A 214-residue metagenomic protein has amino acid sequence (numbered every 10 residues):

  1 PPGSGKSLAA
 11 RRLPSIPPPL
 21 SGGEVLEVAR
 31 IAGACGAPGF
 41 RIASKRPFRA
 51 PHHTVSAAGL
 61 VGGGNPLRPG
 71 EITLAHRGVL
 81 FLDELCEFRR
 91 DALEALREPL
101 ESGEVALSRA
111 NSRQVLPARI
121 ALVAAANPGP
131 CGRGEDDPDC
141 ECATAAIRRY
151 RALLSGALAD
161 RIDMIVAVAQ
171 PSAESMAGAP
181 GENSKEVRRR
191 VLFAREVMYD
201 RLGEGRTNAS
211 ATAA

Functional and structural regions predicted by a protein language model:
P1-F40, S102: Walker A/P-loop
S4-S7, P19, T54, P66 (+2 more regions): Short flexible coil/turn linkers enriched for glycine and charged/polar residues that connect secondary-structure
L8-A9, E27, P47-R49, G59-V61 (+4 more regions): Structured core elements
I16, G63, P69, F81 (+2 more regions): Long C-terminal interaction/binding lobes of large macromolecular proteins
R41-L80, S112-R113: Conserved alpha-helical scaffold flanking the Walker A/P-loop in AAA+ ATPase domains
L67, R90-A214: Basic, amphipathic alpha-helical bundle interface domains used for macromolecular binding and assembly
R77, D83-L85, A95-L96: Walker B catalytic acidic pair
